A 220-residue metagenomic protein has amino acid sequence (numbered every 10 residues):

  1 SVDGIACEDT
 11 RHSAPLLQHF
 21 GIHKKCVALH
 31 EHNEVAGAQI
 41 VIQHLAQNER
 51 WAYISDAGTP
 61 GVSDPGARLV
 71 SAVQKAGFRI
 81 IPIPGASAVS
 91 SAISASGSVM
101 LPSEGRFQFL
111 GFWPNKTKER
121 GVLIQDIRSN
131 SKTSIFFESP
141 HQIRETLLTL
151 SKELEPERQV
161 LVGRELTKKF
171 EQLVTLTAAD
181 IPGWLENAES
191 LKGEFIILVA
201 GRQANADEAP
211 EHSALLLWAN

Functional and structural regions predicted by a protein language model:
S1-I5, G77-I81, T133-S134: Short active-site oxyanion
S1-L29: Glycine-rich, flexible N-terminal cofactor/catalytic loop recognition
C7-E8, D64, F137: Short beta-strand scaffold positions
R11-S13, G58-T59, A88, Q142 (+1 more regions): Alpha-helix capping/helix-boundary segments
V27-A36, W113-K116: Conserved helicase motor
E31-A46, P65: Short phosphate-binding loop-to-helix
E49-R50, T133, F137-N220: A contiguous loop/helix-start segment that scaffolds small-molecule binding in enzyme catalytic cores
R68-N130: Class I SAM-dependent methyltransferase SAM-binding "motif I" and its flanking Rossmann-like core
